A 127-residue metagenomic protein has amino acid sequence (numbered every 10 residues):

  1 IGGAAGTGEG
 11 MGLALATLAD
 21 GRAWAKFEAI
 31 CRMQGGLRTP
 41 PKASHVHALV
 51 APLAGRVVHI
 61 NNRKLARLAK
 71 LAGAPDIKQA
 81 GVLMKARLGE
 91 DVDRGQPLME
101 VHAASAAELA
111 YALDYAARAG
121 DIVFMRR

Functional and structural regions predicted by a protein language model:
I1-R127: Well-ordered secondary-structure scaffolds
